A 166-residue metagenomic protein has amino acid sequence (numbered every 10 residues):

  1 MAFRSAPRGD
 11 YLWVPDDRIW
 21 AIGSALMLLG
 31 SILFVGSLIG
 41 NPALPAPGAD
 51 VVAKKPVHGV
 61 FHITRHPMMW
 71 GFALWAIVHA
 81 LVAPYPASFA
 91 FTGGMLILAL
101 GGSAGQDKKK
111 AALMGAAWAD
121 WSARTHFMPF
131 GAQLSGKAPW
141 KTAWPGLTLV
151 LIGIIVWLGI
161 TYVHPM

Functional and structural regions predicted by a protein language model:
M1-R65, W70-M166: Membrane-anchoring alpha-helices and their flanking helix-loop junctions
